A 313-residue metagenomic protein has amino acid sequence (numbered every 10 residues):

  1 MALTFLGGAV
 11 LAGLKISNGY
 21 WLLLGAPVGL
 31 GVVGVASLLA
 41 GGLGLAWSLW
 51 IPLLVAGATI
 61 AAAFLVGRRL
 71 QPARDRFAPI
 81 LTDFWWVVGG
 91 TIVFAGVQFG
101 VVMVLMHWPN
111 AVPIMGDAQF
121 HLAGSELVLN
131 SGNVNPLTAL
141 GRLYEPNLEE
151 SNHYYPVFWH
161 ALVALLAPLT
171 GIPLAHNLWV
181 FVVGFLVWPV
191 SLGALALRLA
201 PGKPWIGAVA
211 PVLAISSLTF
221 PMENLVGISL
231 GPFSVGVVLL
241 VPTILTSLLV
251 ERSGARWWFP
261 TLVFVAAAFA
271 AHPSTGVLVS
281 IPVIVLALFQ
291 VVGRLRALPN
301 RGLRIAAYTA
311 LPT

Functional and structural regions predicted by a protein language model:
M1, S48-T59, V180-F181, S229-V237 (+1 more regions): Alpha-helical transmembrane segments of polytopic membrane proteins
M1-F84: Membrane-embedded, hydrophobic transmembrane alpha-helices
V10-I16, A61-R74, L199-A200, I244-R252 (+1 more regions): Structural signal for the C-terminal ends of transmembrane alpha-helices and the immediately following loop
G25-S37, G90-F99, W179-A287: Membrane-embedded helix bundles of polyisoprenyl
P79-V101, P312: Internal/C-terminal transmembrane anchor helices
V97-V238: Active-site lumenal/periplasmic loops and adjacent helix-entry segments of GT-C-fold, multi-pass membrane
V279-P312: Perimembrane helix-loop-helix junctions
